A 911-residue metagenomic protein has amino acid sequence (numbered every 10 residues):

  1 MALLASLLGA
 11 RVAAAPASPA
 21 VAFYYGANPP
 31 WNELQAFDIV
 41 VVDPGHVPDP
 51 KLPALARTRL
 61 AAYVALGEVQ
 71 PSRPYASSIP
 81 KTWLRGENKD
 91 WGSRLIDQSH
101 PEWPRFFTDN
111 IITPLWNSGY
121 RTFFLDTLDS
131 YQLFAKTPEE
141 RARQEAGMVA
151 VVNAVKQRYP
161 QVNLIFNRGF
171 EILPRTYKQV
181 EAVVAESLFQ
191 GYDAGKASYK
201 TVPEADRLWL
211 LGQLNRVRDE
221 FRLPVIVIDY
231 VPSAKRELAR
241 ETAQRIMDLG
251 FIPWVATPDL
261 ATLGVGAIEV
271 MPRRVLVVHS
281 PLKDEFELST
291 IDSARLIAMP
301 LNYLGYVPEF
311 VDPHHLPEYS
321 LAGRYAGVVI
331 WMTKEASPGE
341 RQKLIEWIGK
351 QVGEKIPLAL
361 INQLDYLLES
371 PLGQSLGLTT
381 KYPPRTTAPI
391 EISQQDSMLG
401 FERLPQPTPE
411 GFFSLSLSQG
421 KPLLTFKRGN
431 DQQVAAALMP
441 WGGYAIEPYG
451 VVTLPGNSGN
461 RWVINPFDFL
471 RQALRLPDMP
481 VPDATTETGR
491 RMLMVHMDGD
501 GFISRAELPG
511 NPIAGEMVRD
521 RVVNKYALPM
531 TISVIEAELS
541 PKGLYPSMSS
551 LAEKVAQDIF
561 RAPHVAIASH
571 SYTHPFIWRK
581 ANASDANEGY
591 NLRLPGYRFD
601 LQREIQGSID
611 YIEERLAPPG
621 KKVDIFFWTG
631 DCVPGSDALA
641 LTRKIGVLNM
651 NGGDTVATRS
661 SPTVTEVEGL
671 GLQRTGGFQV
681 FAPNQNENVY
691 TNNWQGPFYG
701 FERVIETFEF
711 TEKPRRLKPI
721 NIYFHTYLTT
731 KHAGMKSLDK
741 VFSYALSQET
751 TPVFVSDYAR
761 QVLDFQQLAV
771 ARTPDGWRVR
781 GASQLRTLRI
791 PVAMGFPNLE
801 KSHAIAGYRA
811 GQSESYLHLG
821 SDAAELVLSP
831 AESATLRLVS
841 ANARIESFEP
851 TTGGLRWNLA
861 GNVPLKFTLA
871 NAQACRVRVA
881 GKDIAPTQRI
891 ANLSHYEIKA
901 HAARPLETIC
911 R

Functional and structural regions predicted by a protein language model:
V64-A205: Chitinase-like catalytic core of GlcNAc-active glycosidases
G86-Q98, G353-E354, I361, D365-L372 (+5 more regions): Metal-dependent polysaccharide deacetylase catalytic core of the NodB/CE4 family, i.e., the active-site-bearing domain
D129-V151, Q157, N163, N167-Q179 (+4 more regions): Catalytic domains of cell-wall/extracellular-matrix polysaccharide-remodeling enzymes, centered on de-N-acetylation
R218-P232, L476-E507, V523, F599-Q602 (+4 more regions): Catalytic grooves of carbohydrate-active enzymes
I252-E269, P308-P317, A473-G489, M517 (+4 more regions): C-terminal domain-boundary segment and adjacent tail
Y303, S393-D396, G400-R491: A glycine-centered loop/beta-turn motif at secondary-structure junctions
E335-P405: A glycine-rich, often tryptophan-bearing local segment used as a flexible ligand/cofactor-contacting loop or short
L360, Y366, Y744, E749-R911: Non-catalytic C-terminal accessory domains or segments of carbohydrate-active enzymes
